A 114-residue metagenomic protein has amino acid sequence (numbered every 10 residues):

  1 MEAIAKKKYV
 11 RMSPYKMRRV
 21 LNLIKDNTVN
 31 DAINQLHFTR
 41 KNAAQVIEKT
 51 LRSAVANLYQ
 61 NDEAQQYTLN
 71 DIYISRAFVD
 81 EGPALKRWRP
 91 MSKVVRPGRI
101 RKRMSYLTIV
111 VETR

Functional and structural regions predicted by a protein language model:
M1-V79, M104-R114: Ribosome large-subunit tunnel/peptidyl-transferase-proximal elements
G82-R114: Strongly charged
